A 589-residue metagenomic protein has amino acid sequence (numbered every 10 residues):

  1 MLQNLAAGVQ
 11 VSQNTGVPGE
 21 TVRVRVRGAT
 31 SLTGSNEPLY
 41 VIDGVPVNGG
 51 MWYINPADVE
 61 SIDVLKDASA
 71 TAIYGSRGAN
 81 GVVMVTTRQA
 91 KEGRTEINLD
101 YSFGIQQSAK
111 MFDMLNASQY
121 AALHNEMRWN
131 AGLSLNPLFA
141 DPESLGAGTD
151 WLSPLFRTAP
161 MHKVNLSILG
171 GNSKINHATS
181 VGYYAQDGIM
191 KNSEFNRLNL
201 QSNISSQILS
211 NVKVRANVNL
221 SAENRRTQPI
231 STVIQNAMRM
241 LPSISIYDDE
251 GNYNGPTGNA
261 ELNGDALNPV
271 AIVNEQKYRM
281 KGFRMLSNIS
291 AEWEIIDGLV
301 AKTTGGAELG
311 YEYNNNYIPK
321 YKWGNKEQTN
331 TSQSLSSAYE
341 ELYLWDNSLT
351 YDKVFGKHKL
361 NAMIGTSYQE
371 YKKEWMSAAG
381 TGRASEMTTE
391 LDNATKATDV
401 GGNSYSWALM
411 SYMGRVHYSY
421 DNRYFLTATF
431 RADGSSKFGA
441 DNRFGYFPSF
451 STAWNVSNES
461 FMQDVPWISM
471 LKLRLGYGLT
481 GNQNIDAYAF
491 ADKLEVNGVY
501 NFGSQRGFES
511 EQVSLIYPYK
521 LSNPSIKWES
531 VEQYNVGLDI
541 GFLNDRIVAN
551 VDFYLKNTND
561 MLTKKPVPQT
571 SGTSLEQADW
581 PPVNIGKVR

Functional and structural regions predicted by a protein language model:
M1-Q201, Q207-L209, K213-R215, N219-S221 (+5 more regions): Short, small/polar-rich motifs associated with maturation and membrane association, primarily at protein termini
E20, K320-K326: Short, conserved phosphate-binding/catalytic loop or strand-edge motifs used in phosphoryl-/nucleotidyl-transfer
N36-E37, H162, R197, N203-V212 (+3 more regions): Extracellular/periplasmic, surface-exposed regions of secreted and cell-surface proteins
I73, E126, S167, I244 (+3 more regions): Short, surface-exposed charged micro-motifs
I73-G75, G93-R94, Q107-K110, R226-T227 (+3 more regions): Switch/connector loops and helix/strand junctions flanking conserved nucleotide-binding motifs in nucleotide-processing
M114-L115, Q119-L152, P242-A271, T388-D399 (+1 more regions): Flexible glycine-rich, low-complexity coil/linker segments exposed to the extracellular/periplasmic environment
R225-L241: Low-complexity intrinsically disordered tracts that form flexible linkers/tails across taxa
